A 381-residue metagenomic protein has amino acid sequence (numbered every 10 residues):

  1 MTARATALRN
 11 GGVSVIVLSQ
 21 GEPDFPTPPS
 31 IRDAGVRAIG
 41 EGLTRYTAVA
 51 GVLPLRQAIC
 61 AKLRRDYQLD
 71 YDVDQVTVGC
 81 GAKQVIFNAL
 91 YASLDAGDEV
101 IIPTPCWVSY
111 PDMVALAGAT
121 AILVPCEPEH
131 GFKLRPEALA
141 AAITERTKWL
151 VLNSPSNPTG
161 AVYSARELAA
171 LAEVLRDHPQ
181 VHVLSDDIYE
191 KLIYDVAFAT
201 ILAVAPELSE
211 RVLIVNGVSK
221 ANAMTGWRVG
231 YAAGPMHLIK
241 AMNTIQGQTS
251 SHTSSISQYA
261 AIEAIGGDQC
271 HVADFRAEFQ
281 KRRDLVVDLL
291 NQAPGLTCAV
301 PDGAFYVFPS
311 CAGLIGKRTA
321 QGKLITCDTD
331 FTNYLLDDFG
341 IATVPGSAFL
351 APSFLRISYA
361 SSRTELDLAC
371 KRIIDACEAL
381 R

Functional and structural regions predicted by a protein language model:
M1, L8-S14, E22-A38, L69-R381: PLP-dependent class I/II
T6, C60, R64, L90-Y91: Generic structural signal for well-ordered alpha-helical scaffold segments
S19-E22, R37-R56: A glycine-/small-polar-enriched, mobile loop at the entrance of the PLP active site in fold-type I
Y46-G79: Conserved N-terminal alpha-helix of the aminotransferase class I/II PLP-enzyme fold
